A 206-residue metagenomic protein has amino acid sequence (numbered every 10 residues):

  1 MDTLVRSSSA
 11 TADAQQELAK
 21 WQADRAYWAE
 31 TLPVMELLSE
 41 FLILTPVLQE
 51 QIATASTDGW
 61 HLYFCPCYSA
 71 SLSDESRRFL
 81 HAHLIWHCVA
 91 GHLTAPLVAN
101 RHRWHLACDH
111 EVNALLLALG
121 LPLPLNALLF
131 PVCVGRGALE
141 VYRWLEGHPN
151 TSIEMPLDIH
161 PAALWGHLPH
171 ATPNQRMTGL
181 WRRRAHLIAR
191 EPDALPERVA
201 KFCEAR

Functional and structural regions predicted by a protein language model:
M1-F79, I85-R206: Short, functionally important secondary-structure microenvironments
